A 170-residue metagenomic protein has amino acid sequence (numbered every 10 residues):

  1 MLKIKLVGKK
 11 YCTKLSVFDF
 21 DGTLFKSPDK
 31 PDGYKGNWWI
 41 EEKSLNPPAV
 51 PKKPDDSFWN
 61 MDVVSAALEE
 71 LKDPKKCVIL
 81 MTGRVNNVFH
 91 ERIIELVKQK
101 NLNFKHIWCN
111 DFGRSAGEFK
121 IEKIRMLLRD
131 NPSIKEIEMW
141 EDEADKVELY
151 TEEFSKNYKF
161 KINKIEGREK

Functional and structural regions predicted by a protein language model:
L2, K10-L15, V85-K170: C-terminal cap/substrate-recognition subdomain and adjoining C-terminal extension of metal-dependent phosphatase-like
L2-K5, K9-G117: Alpha-helical substrate-recognition element adjacent to the catalytic core
